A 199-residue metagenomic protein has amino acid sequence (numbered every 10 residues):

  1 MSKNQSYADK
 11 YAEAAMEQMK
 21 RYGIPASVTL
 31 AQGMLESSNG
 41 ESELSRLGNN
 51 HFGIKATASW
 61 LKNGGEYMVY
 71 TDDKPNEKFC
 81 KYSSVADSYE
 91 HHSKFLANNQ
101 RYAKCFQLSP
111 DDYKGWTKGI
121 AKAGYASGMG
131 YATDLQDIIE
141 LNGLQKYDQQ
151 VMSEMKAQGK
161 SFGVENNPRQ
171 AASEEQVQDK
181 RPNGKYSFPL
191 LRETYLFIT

Functional and structural regions predicted by a protein language model:
M1-K180: Catalytic cores of secreted/periplasmic lytic hydrolases that degrade extracellular macromolecules
P182-G184: Extended, non-globular alpha-helical segments
S187-T199: Catalytic cores of peptidoglycan-degrading enzymes
